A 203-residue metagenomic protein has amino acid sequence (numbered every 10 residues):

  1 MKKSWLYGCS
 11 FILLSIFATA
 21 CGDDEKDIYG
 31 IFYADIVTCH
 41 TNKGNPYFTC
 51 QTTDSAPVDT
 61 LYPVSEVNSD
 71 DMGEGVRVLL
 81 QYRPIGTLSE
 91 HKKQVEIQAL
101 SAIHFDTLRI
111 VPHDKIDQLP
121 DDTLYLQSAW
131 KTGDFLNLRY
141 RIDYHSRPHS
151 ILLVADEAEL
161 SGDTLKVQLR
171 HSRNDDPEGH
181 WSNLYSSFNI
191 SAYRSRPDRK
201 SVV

Functional and structural regions predicted by a protein language model:
I16-A20: C-terminal motif of bacterial Sec signal peptides marking the signal peptidase cleavage site
D23-N45: Structural detector for short beta-strands of small beta-barrel domains
S55-D70: Beta-strand/loop nucleic-acid-binding surfaces
E66-Q81: Short nucleic-acid-contacting surface segments enriched for D/E, G, S/T with interspersed K/R
G86-L136, R141: Surface-exposed beta-loop interaction hotspot
L126-S172: Short helix-loop boundary/capping segments
G162-N189: An anionic, turn-rich surface loop/hairpin at beta-sheet edges that serves as a generic interaction/coordination patch
V202-V203: Conserved small/polar residues in nucleotide/adenosyl-binding loops
